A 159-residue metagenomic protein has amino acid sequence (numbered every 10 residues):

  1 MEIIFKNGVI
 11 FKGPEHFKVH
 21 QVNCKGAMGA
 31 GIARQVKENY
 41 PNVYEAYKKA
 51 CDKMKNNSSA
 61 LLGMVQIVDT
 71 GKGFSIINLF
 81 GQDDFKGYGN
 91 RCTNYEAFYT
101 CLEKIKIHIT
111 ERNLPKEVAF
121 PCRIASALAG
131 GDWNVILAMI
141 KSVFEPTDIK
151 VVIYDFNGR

Functional and structural regions predicted by a protein language model:
M1-A119, R123-R159: Macrodomain-like recognition of ADP-ribose-binding/processing modules
